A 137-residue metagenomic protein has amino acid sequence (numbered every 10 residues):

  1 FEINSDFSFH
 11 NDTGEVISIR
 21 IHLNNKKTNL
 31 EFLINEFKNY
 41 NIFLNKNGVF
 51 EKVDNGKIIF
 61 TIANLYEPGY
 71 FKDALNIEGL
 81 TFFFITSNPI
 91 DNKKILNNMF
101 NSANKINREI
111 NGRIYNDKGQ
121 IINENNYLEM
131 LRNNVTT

Functional and structural regions predicted by a protein language model:
E2-S5, S87-T137: Well-ordered alpha/beta subsegment
I3-N35: Terminal, regulation- and interaction-focused segments at domain boundaries
F9-N11, F71-A74: Replace "in large, NTP-powered and nucleic-acid-processing enzymes" with "in large, NTP-powered factors and other
L23-N25, Y66, T86-N88: Beta-strand elements of well-folded, non-transmembrane domains
F32-I34, K46-V53, S102, I106: Short acidic alpha-helical/loop segments enriched in Asp/Glu that coordinate divalent cations
K38-K72: Ser/Thr-rich, low-complexity intrinsically disordered terminal regions
L75-N76, T81-S87: Long, intrinsically disordered, low-complexity Ser/Thr/Pro-rich regulatory/activation regions of nuclear proteins
